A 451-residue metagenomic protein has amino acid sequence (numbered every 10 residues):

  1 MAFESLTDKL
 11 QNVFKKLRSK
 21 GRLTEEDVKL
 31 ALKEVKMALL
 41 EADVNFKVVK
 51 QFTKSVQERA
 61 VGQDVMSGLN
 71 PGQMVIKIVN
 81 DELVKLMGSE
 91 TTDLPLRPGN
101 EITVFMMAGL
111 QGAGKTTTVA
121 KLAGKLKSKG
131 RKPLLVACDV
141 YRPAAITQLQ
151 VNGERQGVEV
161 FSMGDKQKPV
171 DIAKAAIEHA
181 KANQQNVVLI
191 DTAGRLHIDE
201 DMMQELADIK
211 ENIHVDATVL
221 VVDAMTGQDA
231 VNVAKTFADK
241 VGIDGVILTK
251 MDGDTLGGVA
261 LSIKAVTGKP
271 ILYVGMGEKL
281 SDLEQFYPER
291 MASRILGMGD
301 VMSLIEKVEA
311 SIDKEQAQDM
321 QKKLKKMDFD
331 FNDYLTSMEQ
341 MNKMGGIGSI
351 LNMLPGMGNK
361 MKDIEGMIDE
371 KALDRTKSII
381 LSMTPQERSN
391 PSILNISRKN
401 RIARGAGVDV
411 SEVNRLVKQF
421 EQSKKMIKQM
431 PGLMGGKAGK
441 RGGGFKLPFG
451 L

Functional and structural regions predicted by a protein language model:
F3-K20, R290-L451: Long amphipathic alpha-helical segments used for membrane anchoring, targeting, substrate engagement, or oligomerization
S5, K20, D27, S67 (+16 more regions): Replace "in large, NTP-powered and nucleic-acid-processing enzymes" with "in large, NTP-powered factors and other
L6, L10-C138, A145-D165, A173-T192: Primarily NTPase-proximal linker/entry elements flanking Walker-type ATP/GTP-binding cores
L17, D43, V79, L110 (+9 more regions): Residue-level signature of catalytic and energy-coupling elements of molecular machines, predominantly ATP/GTP-dependent
N45, Q111, V136-Y141, M163-D165 (+5 more regions): G-domain G4 guanine-recognition motif of GTPases
K129-L134, Q156-V160, V188, I213-T218 (+2 more regions): Short, surface-exposed connector motifs at secondary-structure boundaries
A173-I177, K181, Q185, H197 (+2 more regions): Conserved phosphate-handling catalytic cores of large alpha/beta enzymes
